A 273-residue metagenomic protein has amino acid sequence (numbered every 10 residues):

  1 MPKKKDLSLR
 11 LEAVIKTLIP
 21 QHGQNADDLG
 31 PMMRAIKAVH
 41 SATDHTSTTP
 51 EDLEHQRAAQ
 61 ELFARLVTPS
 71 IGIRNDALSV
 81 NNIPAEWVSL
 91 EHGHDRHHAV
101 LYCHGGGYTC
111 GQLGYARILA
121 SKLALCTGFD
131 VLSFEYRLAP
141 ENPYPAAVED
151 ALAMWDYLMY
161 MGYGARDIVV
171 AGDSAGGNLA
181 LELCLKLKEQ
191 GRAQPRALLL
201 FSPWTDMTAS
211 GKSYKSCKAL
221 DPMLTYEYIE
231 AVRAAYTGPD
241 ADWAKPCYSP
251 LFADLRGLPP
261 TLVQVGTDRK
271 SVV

Functional and structural regions predicted by a protein language model:
M1-G93: A glycine/proline-hinged amphipathic helix-loop "lid/cap" segment that gates access to hydrophobic ligand pockets
R74-V273: Alpha/beta-hydrolase superfamily serine-hydrolase fold, recognizing
